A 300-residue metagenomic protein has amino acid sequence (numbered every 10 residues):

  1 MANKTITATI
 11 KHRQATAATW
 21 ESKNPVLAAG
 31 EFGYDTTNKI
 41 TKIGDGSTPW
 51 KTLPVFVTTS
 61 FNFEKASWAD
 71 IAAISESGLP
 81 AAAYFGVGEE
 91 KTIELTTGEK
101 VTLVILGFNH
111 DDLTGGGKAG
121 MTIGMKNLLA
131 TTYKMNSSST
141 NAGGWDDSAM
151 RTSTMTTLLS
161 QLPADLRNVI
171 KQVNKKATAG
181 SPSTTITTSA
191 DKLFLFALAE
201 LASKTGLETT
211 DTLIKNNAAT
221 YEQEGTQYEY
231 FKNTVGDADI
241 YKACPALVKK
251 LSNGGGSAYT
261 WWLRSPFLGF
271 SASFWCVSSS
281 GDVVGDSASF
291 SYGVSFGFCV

Functional and structural regions predicted by a protein language model:
M1-F32, N38, W50-V57: Extracellular/surface-exposed low-complexity repeats and stalk/linker segments enriched in Gly/Pro and small polar
K23-D35, A73-Y84: Short linear motifs in intrinsically disordered
T37, T48, G285: Short, electropositive, low-hydrophobicity segments enriched in small/polar residues
N38-I40, E99: Short, charged beta-turn/beta-strand-edge "cap" motif at the junction between a beta-strand and an adjacent loop
I40-G46: Short beta-strand segments and strand-loop junctions that repeat across beta-rich extracellular domains
I43, K51-T52, T102, G285: A sequence-level detector of short linear motifs
T58-V300: Collagenous Gly-X-Y triple-helix signature in extracellular proteins
